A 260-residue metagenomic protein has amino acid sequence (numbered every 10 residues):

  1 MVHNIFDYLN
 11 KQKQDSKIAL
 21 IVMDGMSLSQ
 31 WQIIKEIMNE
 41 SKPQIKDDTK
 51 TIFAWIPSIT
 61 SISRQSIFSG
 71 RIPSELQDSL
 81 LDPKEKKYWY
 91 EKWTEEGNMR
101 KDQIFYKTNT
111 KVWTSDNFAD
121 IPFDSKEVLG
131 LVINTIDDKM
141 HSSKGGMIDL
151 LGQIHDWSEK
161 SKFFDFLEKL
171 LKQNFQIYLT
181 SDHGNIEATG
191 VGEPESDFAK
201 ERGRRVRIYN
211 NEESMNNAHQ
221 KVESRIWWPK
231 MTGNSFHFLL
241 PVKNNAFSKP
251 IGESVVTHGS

Functional and structural regions predicted by a protein language model:
M1-S260: Feature captures the catalytic ectodomains and active-site-proximal regions of enzymes that hydrolyze or transfer
